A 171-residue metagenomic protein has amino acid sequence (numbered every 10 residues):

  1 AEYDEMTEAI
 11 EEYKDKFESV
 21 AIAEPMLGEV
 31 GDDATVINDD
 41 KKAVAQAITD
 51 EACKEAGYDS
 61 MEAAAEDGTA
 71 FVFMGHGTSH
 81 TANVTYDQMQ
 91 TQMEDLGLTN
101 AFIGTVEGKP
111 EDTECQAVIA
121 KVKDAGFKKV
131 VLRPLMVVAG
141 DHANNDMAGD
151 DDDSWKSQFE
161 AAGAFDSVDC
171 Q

Functional and structural regions predicted by a protein language model:
A1-Q171: Extended amphipathic ligand-handling, pore-lining, and cofactor/metal-binding catalytic surfaces
